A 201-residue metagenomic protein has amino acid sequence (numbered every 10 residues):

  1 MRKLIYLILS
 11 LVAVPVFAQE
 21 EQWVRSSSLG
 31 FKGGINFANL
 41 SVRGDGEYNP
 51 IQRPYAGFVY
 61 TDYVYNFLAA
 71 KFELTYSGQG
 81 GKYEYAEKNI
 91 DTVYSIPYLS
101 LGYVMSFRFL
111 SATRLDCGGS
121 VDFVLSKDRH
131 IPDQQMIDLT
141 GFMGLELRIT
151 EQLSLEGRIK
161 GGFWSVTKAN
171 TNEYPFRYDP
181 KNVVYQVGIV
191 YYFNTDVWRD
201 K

Functional and structural regions predicted by a protein language model:
L4-A13: Sec-dependent N-terminal signal peptides
V14-A18: Sec/Tat signal peptide C-region and signal peptidase I cleavage site
Q19-Y63, T113-L115, G162, V184-K201: Short glycine/proline- and aromatic-enriched beta-strand/turn motifs that initiate or cap beta-hairpins
L29, Q52-F58, P97-Y103, V121 (+2 more regions): Hydrophobic, lipid-facing positions within transmembrane beta-strands of outer-membrane proteins
F31-F37, F72-Y76, M105, C117-F123 (+2 more regions): Transmembrane beta-barrel strands of outer-membrane/channel proteins
N39-Y48, G78-P97, L125-I137, S165-K181: Flexible, solvent-exposed loop segments that connect beta-strands
V59-T61, V104-S106, G144-R148, E156 (+1 more regions): Transmembrane beta-barrel domains of outer membrane proteins
N66-A70, S111-L115, L147, E151-G157 (+1 more regions): Repeated loop/turn-to-beta-strand initiation elements of outer-membrane beta-barrel proteins
